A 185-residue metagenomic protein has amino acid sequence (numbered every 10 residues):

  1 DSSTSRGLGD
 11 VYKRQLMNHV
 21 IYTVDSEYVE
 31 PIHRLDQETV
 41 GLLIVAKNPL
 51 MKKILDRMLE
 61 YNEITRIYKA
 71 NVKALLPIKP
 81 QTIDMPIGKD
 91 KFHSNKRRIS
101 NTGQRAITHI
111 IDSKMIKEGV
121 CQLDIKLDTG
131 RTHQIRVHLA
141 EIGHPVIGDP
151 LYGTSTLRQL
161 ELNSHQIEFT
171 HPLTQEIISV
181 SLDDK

Functional and structural regions predicted by a protein language model:
S3-K91: RNA pseudouridine synthases
V11-Y12, I32, V72, I125 (+2 more regions): Hydrophobic aliphatic residue packing
Y22, S100-N101: Gly/Ser-enriched beta-turn/beta-hairpin loop segments
K47-P49, V72-L75, G88, S113-M115 (+2 more regions): Histidine- and/or cysteine-centered catalytic micro-motif in compact active-site loops
I67-V72, T82-D84, H109, K114 (+1 more regions): Short amphipathic
N101-I107, S113-Q122, D128, T132-K185: Pseudouridine synthases involved in rRNA/tRNA modification
